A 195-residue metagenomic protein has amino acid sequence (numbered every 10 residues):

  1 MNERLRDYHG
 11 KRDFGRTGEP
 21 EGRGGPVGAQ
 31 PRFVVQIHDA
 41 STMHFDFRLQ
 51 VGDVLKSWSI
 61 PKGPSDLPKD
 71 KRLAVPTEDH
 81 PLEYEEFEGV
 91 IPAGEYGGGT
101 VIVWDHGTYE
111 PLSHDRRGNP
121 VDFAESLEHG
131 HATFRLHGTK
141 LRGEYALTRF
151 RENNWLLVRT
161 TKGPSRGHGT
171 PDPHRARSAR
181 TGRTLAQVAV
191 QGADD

Functional and structural regions predicted by a protein language model:
M1-D195: A charge-rich, low-complexity, intrinsically flexible signal that marks solvent-exposed coils, linkers, repeats
